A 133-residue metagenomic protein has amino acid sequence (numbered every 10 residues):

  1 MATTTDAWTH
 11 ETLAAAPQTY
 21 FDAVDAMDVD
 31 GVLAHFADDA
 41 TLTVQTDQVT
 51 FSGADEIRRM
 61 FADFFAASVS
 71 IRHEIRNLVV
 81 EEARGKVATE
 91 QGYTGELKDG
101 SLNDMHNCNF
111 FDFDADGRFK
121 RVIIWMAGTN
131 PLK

Functional and structural regions predicted by a protein language model:
A2-W8, T12, D22, R58-K133: A beta-strand edge to alpha-helix "cap/lid" segment located at domain peripheries
L13, G53: Hydrophobic (often cysteine-bearing) scaffold residues that line and stabilize catalytic clefts of nucleotide/cofactor
A14, Q18, L33: Amphipathic alpha-helical segments that line or abut small-molecule/effector binding pockets and mediate allosteric
P17-D25: Regular secondary-structure segments
A26-T41: Short, well-ordered alpha-helical segments enriched in acidic and aromatic residues
T41-F51, F65-A67: A short gly/proline-enriched turn/hairpin at secondary-structure junctions
